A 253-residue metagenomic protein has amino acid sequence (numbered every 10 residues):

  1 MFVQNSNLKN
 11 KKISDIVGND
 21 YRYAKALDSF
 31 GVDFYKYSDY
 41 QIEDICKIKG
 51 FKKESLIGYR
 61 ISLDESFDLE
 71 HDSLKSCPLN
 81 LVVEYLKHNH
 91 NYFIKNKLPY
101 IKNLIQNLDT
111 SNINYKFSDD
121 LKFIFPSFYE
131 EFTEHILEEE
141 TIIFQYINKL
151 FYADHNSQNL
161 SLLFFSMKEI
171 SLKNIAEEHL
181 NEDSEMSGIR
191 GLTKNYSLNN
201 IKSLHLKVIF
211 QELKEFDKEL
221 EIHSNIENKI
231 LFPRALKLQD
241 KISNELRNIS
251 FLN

Functional and structural regions predicted by a protein language model:
M1-N253: Small-residue-biased structural context
